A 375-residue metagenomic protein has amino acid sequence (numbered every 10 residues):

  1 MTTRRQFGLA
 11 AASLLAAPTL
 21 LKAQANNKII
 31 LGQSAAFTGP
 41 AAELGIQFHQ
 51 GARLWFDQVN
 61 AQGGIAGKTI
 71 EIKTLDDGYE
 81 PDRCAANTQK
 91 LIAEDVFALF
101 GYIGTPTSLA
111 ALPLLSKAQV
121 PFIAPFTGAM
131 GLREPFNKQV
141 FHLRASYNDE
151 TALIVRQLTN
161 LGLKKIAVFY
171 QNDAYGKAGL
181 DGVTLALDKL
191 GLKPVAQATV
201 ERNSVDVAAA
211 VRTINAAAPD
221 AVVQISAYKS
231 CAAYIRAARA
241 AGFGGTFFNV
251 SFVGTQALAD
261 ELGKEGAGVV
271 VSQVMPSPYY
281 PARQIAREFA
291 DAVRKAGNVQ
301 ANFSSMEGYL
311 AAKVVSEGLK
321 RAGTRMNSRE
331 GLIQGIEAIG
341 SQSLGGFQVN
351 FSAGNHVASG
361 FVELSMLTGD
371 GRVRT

Functional and structural regions predicted by a protein language model:
T2-G8, A23-T375: Extracytosolic ligand-binding ectodomains
A12-L14: Bacterial N-terminal signal peptides
